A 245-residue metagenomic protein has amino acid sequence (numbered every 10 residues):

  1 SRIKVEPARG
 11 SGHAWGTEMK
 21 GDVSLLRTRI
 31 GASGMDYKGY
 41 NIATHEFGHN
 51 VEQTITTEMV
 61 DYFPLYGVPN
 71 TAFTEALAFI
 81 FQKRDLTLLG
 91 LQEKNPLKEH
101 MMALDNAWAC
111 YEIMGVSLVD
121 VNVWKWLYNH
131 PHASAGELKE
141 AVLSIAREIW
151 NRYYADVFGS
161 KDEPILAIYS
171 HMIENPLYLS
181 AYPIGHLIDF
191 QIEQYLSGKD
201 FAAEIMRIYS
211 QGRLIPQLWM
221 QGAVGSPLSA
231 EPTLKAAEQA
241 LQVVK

Functional and structural regions predicted by a protein language model:
S1-D22: Auxiliary, metal-adjacent structural segments of Zn-dependent hydrolase domains
R2-R9, P69, F73, K98-M101 (+2 more regions): A glycine-rich phosphate-binding loop feature that marks nucleotide/adenosyl-phosphate handling sites
H13-A14, I30-I42, P64-F73, M102 (+1 more regions): Alpha-helix capping and helix-loop boundary segments enriched in small/acidic/polar residues
G21-L26, T54-Y62, E93-H100, V119-Y128 (+2 more regions): Short acidic (Asp/Glu) and glycine-rich catalytic loops that position anionic groups and cofactors
L26-T57, A78-F79: Active-site recognition of the HExxH zinc-binding catalytic motif
I55-N106, G185, G225: Post-HExxH zinc-binding segment in Zn-dependent metallohydrolases
K83, P96-Y128, I145-R152, H171: N-terminal maturation segment of proteins
L127, P131-K245: C-terminal, non-catalytic "cap/extension" segments appended to globular domains
